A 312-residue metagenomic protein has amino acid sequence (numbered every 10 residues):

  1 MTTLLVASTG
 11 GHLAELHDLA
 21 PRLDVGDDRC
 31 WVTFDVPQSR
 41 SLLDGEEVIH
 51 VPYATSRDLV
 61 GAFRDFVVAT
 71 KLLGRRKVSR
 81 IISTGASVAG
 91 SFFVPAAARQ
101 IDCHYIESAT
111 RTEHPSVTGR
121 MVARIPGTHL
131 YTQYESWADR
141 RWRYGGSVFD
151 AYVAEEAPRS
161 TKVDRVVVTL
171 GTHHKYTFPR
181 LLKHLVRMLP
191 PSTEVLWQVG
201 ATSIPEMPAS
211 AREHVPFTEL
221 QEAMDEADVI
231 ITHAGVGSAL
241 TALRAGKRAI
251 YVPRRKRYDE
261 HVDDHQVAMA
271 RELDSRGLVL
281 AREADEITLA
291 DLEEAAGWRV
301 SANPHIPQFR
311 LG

Functional and structural regions predicted by a protein language model:
A7, H17-D27, V32-E46, E155-V229 (+2 more regions): Donor-nucleotide binding loops and adjacent catalytic segments primarily of GT-B fold Leloir glycosyltransferases
G10, I81-A86, G90-S91, L220-H261: A donor-sugar binding/catalytic signature common to diverse glycosyltransferases and related nucleotide-sugar
I49-H50, R143-Y144, A211-V215, G277-I287: Short acidic-hydrophobic, aromatic-tinged amphipathic segments that line or gate anion-handling sites
S56-S79: An amphipathic, basic-hydrophobic alpha-helix
L72-S87, H104: Short N-terminal targeting/anchoring amphipathic segment
I101-A154, R271-L278: Active-site-proximal region of nucleotide-activated glycan assembly enzymes, centered on histidine/acidic-rich loops
W197, L289-G312: C-terminal amphipathic helix plus adjacent low-complexity, charged tail appended to glycosyltransferase catalytic
R248-A284: Catalytic binding pocket for nucleotide-activated donors in carbohydrate/polymer assembly enzymes
